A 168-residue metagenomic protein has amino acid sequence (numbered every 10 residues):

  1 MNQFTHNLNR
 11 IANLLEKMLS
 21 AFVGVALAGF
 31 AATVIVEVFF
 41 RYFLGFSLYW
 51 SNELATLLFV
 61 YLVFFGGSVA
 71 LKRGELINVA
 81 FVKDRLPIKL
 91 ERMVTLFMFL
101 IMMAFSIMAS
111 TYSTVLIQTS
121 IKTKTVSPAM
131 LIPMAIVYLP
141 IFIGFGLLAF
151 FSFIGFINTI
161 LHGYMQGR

Functional and structural regions predicted by a protein language model:
M1-R168: Alpha-helical transmembrane segments and membrane-interface helix-loop junctions in multi-pass membrane proteins
